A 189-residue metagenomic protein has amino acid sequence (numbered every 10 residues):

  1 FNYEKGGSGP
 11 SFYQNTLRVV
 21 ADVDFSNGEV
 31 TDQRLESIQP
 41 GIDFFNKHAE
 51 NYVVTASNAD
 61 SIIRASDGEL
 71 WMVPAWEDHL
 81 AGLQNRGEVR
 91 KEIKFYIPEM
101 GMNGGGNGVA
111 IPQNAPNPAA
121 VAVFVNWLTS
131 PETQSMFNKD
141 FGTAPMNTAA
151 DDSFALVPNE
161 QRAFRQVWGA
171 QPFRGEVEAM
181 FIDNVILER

Functional and structural regions predicted by a protein language model:
F1-D60: Extracytoplasmic ligand-binding site segments that recognize negatively charged/polar headgroups
S8-F12, S37, G41-F44, S61 (+5 more regions): Stable alpha-helical elements in mature extracytoplasmic
Q39-H48, E77, R90-Q113: Periplasmic-binding protein-like
E50-N51, G68-W71, V89-I93, P118-V121: Loop/turn elements at helix/coil->beta-strand transitions in domains of secreted/extracellular proteins
A59-E69: Short helices/loops that flank or line small-molecule/ion binding pockets
M72-K91: A ligand-binding cleft/hinge motif common to bilobed small-molecule-binding domains
M102-G169: Mature extracytoplasmic/periplasmic domains
R165-R189: Conserved C-terminal helix/tail region of periplasmic/extracytoplasmic solute-binding proteins
